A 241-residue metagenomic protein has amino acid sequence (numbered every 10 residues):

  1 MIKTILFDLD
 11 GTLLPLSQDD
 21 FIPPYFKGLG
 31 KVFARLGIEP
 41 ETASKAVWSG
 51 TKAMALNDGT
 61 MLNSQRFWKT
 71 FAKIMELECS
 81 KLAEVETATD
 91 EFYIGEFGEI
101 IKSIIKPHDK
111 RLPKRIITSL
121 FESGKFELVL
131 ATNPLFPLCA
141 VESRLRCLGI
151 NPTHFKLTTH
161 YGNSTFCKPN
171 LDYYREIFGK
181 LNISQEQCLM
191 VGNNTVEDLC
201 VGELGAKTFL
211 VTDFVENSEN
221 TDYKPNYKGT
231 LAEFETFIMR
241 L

Functional and structural regions predicted by a protein language model:
M1-I5, A131-L135, A140-L241: Asp-based, Mg2+/Mn2+-dependent phosphohydrolase catalytic module
M1-S49: Active-site neighborhood of HAD-like aspartate-dependent phosphohydrolases
T12-Q18, A55-L56, E127-V129: A ubiquitous short alpha-helical element
I22-G30, S44, S64-K69, L138 (+1 more regions): An amphipathic alpha-helix signature
P24-G28, T70, R115, D172 (+2 more regions): Alpha-helical elements of Rossmann-like donor-binding domains used by nucleotide-donor carbohydrate transfer enzymes
K31-E39, L77, S123, G149-H154 (+1 more regions): Short helix-capping segments at alpha-helix termini
W48-E96: A metal-dependent, Asp-based hydrolase signature
G95-I105, P113-R146, T158: Substrate-recognition element of Asp-dependent hydrolases with the DxDx(T/V) motif
